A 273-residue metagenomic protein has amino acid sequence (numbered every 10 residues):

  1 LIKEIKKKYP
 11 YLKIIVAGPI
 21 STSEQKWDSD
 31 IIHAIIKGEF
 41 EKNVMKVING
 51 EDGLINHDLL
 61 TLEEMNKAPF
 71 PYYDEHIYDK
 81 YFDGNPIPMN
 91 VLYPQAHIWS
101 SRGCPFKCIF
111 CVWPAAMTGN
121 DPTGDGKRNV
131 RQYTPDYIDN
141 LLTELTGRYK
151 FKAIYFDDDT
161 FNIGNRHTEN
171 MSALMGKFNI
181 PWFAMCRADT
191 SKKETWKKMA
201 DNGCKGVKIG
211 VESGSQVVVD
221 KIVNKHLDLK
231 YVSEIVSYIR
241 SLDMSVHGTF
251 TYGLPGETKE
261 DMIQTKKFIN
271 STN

Functional and structural regions predicted by a protein language model:
L1-P69: Glycine-rich beta-alpha loop elements in corrinoid/cobalamin-binding modules across cobalamin-dependent enzymes
E4, V44, L242, I263-N273: Short, intrinsically disordered, charge-balanced linker/junction segments flanking boundaries in proteins
I15-P19, M185, T249: Structural motif
Q25-S29, T195, G256-N270: Catalytic cores of alpha/beta
D28-S29, V44-E51, E169-F178, I269-T272: Alpha-helix C-terminal capping segments
N43-K46, K67, Y137, Y231 (+1 more regions): An acidic, carboxylate-rich microenvironment
D74-H247, K267: Radical SAM [4Fe-4S] cluster-binding motif and immediate context
Y252: Short glycine/proline-centered loop/turn elements that form peptide/ligand docking sites
